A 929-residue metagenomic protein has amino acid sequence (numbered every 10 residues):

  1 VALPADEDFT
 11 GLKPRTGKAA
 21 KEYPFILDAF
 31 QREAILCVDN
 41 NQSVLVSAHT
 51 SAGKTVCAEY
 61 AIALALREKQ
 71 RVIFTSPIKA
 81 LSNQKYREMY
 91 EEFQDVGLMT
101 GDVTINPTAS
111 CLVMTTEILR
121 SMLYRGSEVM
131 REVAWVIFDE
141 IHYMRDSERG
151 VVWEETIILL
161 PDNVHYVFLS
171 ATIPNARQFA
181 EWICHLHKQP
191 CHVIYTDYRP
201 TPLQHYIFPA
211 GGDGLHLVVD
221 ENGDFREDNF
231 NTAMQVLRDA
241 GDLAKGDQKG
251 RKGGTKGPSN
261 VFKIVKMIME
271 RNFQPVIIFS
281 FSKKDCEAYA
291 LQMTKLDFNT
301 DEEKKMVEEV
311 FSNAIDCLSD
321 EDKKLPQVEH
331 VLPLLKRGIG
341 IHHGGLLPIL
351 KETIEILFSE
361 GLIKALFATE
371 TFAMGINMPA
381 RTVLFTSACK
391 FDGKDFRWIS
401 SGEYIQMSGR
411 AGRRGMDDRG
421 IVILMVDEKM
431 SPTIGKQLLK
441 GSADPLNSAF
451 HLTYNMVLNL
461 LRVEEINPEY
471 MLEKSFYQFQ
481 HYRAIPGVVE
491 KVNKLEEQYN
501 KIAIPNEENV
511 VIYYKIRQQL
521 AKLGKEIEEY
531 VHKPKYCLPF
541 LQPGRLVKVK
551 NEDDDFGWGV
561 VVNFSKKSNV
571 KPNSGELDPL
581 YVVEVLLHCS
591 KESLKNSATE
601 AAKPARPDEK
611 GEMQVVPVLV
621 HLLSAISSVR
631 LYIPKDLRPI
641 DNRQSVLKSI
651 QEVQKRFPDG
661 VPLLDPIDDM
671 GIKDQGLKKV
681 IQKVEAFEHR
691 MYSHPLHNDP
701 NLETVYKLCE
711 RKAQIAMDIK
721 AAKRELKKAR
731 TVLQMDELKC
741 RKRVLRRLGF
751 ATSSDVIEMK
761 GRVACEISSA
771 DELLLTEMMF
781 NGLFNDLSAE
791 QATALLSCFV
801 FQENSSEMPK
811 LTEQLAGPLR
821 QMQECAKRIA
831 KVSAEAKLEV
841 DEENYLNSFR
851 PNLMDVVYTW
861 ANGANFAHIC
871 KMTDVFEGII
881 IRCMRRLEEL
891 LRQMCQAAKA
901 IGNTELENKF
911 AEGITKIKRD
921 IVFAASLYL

Functional and structural regions predicted by a protein language model:
V1-L36, N40-V44, Q70, R226 (+2 more regions): Helicase-associated low-complexity/disordered flanking segments
P24-T201, I207-F208, P275-S280, E287-T300: Conserved P-loop/Walker A NTP-binding site and adjacent catalytic elements of P-loop NTPases
T75, S82-N83, Y90-L98, F262 (+12 more regions): Conserved C-terminal RecA-like helicase domain
K79, T108, H142-S147, Y166-F168 (+4 more regions): Flexible beta-alpha connector loops of hexameric P-loop NTPases
L119, E140-M144, I363, F372 (+2 more regions): Conserved Walker B
I158, H165-V167, T172-C184, K188-Q292 (+2 more regions): Conserved interdomain linker/interface between the two RecA-like ATPase lobes of SF2 helicase motors
K336, G340, G345, I356-I363 (+1 more regions): Non-catalytic terminal extensions of ATP-dependent helicases
M378, T382-L438: Conserved segment of the helicase C-terminal RecA-like domain
